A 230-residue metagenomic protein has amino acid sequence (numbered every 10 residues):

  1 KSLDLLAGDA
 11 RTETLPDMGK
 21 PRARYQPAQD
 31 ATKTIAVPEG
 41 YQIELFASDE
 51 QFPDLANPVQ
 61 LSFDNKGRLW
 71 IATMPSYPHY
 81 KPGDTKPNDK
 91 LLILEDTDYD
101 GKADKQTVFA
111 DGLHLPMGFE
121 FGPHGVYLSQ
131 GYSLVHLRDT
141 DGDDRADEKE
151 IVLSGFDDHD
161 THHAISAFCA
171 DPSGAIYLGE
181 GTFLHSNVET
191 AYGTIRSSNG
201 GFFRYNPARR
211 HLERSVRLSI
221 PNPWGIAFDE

Functional and structural regions predicted by a protein language model:
K1-E230: Beta-propeller domains with acidic blade repeats across secreted/periplasmic ectodomains and cytosolic WD/CNH propellers
